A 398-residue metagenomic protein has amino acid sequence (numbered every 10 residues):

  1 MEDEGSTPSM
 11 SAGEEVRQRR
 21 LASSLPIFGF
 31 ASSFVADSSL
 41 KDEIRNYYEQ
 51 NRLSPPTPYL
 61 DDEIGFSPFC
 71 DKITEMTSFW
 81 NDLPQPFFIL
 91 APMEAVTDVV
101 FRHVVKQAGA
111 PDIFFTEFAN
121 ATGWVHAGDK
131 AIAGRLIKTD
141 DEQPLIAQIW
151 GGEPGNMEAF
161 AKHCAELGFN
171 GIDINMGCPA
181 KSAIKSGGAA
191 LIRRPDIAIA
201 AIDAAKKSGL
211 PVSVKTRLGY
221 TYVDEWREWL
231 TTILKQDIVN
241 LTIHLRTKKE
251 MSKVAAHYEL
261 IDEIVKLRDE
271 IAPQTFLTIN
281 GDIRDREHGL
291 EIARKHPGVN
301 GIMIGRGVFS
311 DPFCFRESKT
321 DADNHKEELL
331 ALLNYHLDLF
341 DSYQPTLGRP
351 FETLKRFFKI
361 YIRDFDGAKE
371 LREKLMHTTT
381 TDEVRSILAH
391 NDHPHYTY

Functional and structural regions predicted by a protein language model:
G5, E14-R20, S32, D37-Y48 (+2 more regions): Short, positively charged low-complexity motifs
I73, T77-S78, P84, M93-H163: Glycine-rich, positively charged N-terminal anion/phosphate-binding segment
I73-P84, I89, E94, V100 (+6 more regions): Alpha/beta catalytic cores of nucleotide-metabolism and tRNA/nucleoside-modifying enzymes
P84-F87, A110-D112, D140-L145, G168-N170 (+4 more regions): Short, well-ordered coil/turn segments that N-cap beta-strands
L90, V105, E117, A147 (+6 more regions): Conserved, mostly hydrophobic/aromatic
M93-A95, A119-A121, W150-G152, G177-P179 (+4 more regions): Active-site beta-loop-alpha junctions enriched in small/polar residues
E158-I172, M176, A180-A183, I197-T275: Alpha/beta enzyme core
